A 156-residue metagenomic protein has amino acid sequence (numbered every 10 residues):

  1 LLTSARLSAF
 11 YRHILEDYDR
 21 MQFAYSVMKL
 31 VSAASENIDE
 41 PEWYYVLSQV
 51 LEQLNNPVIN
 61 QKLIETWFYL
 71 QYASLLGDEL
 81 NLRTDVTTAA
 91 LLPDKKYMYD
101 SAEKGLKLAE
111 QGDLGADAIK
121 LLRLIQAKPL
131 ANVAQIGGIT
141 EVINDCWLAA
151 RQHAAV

Functional and structural regions predicted by a protein language model:
L1-V156: Non-catalytic alpha-helical scaffolds and adjoining flexible linkers that form interface surfaces for assembly
